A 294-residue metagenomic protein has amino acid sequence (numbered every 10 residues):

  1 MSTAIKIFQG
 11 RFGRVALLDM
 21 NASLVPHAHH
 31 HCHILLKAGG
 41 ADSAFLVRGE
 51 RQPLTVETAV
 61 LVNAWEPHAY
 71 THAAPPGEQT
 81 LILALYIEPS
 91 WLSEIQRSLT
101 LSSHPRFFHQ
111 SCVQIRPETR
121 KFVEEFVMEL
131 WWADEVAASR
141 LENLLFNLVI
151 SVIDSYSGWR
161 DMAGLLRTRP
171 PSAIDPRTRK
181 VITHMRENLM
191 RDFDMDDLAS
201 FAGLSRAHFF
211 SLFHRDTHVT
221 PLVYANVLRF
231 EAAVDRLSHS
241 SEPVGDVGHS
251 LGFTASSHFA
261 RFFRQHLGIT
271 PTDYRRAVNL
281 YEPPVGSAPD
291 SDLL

Functional and structural regions predicted by a protein language model:
S2-H104, A133-A138: N-terminal regulatory/effector-sensing and dimerization cores that precede helix-turn-helix DNA-binding domains
R14-L17, K180, S211: N-terminal amphipathic alpha-helix
E78-Q79, R116, E125: N-terminal helical cap/lid subdomain that shapes the substrate entry/recognition surface in HAD-like hydrolases
E94-Q96, Y224, Y274: Residues that scaffold the ATP/ADP-binding catalytic core of kinase and kinase-like folds
S103-P117, L130-R191, M195-A202, R215-V227: Short, Lys/Arg-enriched, Trp-marked, Pro/Gly-tolerant hinge/linker segments that flank
T183-E187, R191-A199, L204, S211-S257 (+2 more regions): Terminal helix-turn-helix DNA-binding modules in bacterial transcription factors
